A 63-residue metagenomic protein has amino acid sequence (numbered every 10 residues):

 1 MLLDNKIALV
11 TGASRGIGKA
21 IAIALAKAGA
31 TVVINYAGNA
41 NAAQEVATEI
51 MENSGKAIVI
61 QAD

Functional and structural regions predicted by a protein language model:
M1-L2: Short, flexible hinge/linker loops that cap or flank conserved catalytic cores
I7, S14-G16: Conserved glycine-rich cofactor-binding loop
L9, V33, I58-I60: Conserved Rossmann-like nucleotide-binding pocket used by diverse enzymes that bind dinucleotide cofactors
L25: Aromatic pocket-lining residues of Rossmann-like dinucleotide-binding sites
A30-E45: Conserved glycine-rich Rossmann-like NAD(P)H-binding loop of the short-chain dehydrogenase/reductase
M51-D63: Rossmann-fold cofactor-recognition segment
